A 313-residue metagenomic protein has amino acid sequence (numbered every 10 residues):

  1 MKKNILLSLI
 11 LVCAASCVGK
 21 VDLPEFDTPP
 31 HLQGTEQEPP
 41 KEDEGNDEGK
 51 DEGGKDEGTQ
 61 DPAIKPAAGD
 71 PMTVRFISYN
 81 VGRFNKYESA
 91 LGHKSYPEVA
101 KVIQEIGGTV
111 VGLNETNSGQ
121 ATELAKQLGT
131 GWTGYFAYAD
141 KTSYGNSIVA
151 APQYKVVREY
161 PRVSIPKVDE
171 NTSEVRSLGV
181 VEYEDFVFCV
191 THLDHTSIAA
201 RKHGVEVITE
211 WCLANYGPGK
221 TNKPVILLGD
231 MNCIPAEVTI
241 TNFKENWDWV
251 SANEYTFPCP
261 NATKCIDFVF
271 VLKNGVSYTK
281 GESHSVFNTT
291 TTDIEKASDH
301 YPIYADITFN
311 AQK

Functional and structural regions predicted by a protein language model:
M1-A15: Sec-dependent bacterial lipoprotein signal peptides
C17-Q127, E206, D299, F309-K313: N-terminal, active-site-proximal structural segment of metallo-dependent hydrolase catalytic domains
T28, K55-D61, Y160, A199 (+2 more regions): Metal-dependent phosphoester-hydrolase catalytic domains
K65-P66, V175-E182, D293, Y304: Short, surface-exposed beta-strand/loop micro-motifs that present aromatic residues
V74-V81, V99-A121, V149, F188-T191 (+4 more regions): Active-site beta-strand/loop signature of hydrolases that rely on acidic residues for catalysis
A90-L91, A199-L213: Alpha-helical scaffold elements lining the catalytic groove of polysaccharide deacetylases
Q104-G108, A125-T133, Y154, T209-P218 (+2 more regions): Sec-exported extracytoplasmic/periplasmic mature domains
V110, N114-C189, L193, E282-V286: Structured beta-strand-rich core segments of catalytic domains in phosphoester-bond hydrolases
